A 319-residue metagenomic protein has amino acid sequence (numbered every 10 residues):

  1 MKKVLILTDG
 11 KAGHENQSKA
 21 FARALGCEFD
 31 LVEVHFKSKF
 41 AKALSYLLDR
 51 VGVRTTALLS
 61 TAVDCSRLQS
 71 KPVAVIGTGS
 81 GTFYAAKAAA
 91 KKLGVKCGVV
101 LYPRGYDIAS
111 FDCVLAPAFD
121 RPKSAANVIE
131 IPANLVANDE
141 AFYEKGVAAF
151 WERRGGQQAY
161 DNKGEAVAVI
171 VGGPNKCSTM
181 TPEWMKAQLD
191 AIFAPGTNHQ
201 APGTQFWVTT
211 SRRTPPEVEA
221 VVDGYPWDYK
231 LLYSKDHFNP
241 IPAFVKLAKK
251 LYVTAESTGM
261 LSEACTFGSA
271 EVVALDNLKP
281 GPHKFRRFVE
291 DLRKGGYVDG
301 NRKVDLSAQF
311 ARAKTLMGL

Functional and structural regions predicted by a protein language model:
M1-L5: Extreme N-terminal starter segment of soluble prokaryotic enzymes
I6-L7, K11-I131: Active-site and donor-binding regions of nucleotide-sugar-utilizing enzymes
V32-E33, L115-A116, F206-R212, A274-D276: Short internal beta-strands
S66-K71, E152-K163, A194-T204: Short, basic, low-complexity termini and linkers enriched in Ser/Thr/Gly/Pro that act as targeting/leader peptides
I108-T181, N301, S307: A nucleotide-sugar donor-handling region in carbohydrate enzymes
P174-T210, T214: Conserved catalytic-core segment of nucleotide-activated headgroup transferases in glycan assembly
V222-G259: Donor nucleotide-activated moiety binding/catalytic core segment of transferases that use nucleotide-activated donors
V289-L319: Leloir-type glycosyltransferase catalytic cores
